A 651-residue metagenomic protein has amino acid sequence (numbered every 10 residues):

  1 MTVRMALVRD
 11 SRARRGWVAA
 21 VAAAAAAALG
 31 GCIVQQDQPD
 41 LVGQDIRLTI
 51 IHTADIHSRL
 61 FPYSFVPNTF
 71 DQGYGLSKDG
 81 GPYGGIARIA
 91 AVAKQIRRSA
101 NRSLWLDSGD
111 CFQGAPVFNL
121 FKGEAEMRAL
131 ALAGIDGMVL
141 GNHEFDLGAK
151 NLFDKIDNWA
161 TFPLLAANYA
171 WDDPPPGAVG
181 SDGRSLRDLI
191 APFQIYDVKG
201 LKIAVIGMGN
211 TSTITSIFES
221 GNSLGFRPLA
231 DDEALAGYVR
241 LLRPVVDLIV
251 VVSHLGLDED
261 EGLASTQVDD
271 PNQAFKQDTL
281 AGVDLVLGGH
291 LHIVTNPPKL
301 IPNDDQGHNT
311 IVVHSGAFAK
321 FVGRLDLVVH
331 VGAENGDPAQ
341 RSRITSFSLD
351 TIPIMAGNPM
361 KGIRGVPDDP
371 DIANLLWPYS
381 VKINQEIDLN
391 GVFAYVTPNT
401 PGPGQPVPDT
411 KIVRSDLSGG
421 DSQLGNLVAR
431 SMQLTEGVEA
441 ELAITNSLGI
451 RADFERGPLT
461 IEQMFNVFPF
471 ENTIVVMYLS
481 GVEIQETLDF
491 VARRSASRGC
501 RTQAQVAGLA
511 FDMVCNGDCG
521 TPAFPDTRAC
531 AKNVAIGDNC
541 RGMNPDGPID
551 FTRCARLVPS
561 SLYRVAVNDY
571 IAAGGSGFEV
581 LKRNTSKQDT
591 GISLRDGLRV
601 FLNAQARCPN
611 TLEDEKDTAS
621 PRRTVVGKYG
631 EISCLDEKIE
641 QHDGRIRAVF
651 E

Functional and structural regions predicted by a protein language model:
M1-A13: N-terminal secretory signal peptides that target proteins for export/translocation
A13-G16, R98: Hydrophobic alpha-helical segments, especially transmembrane helices and their immediate juxtamembrane helical caps
R15-A25: Sec-dependent N-terminal signal peptides
A28-G31: C-terminal motif of bacterial Sec signal peptides marking the signal peptidase cleavage site
I33-T351, G419, L424-S431, A443 (+2 more regions): Acidic, metal/ion-coordinating pockets
D40-T53, S58-V92, R98, T213-A230 (+2 more regions): Catalytic centers of hydrolytic enzymes
